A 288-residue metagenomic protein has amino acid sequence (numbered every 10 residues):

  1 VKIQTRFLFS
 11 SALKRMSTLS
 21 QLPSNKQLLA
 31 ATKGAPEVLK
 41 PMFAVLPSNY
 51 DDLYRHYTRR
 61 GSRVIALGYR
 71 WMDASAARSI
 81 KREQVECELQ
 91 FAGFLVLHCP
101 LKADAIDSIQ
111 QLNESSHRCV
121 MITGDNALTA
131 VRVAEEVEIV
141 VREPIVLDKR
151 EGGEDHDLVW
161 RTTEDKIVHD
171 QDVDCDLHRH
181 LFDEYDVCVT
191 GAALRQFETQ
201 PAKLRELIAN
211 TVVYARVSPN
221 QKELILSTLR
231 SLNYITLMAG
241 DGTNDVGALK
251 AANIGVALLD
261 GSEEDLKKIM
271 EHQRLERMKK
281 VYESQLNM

Functional and structural regions predicted by a protein language model:
V1-I3: Short Pro/Gly-enriched beta-strand edge/turn motifs at strand-loop
R6, R15-T228, V246, A252-M288: Cytosolic catalytic headpieces and adjacent flexible linkers of membrane translocases
L8-S10: A short beta-turn/loop motif at secondary-structure boundaries
I225-G242: Conserved Lys-Pro-Asp/Glu-containing loop-to-beta segment of HAD-superfamily phosphomonoesterases, centered on
